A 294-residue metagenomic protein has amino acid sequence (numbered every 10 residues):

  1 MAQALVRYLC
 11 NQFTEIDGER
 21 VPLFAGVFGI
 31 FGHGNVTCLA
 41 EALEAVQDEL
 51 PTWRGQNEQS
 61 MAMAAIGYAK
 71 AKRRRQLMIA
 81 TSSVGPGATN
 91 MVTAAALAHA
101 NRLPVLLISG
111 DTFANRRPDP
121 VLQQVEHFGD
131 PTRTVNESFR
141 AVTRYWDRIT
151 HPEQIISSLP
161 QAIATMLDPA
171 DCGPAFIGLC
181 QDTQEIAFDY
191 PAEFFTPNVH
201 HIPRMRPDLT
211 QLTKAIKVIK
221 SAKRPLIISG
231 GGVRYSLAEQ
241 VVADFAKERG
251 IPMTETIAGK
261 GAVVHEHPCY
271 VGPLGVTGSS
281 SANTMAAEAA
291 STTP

Functional and structural regions predicted by a protein language model:
M1-P294: N-terminal alpha/beta PP-like core and its mobile active-site loop of ThDP/TPP-dependent enzymes
